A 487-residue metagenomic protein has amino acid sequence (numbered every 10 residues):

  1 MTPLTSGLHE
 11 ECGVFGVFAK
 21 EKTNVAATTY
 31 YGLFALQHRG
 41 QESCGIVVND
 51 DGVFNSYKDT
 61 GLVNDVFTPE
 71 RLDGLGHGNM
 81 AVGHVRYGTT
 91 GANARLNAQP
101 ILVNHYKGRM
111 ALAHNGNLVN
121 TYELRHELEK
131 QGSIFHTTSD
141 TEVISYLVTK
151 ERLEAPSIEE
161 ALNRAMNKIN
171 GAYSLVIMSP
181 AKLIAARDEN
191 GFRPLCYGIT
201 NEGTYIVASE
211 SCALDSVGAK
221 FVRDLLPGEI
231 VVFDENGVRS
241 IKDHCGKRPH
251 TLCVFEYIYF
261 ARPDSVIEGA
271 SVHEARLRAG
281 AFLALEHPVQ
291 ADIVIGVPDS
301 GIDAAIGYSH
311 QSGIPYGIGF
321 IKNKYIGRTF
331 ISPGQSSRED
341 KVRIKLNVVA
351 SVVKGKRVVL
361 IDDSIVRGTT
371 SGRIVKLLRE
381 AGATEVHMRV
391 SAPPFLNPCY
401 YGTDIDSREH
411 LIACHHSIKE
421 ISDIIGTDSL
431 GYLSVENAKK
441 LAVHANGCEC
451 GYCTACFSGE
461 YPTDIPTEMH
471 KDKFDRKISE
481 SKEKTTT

Functional and structural regions predicted by a protein language model:
M1-P227, V232-A291, V297, E385 (+1 more regions): Conserved short alpha-helical segments that host acidic/polar catalytic motifs at enzyme active sites
T89-T90, N120, I184, F192-R193 (+7 more regions): Flexible loop/turn segments at secondary-structure boundaries
A113, M178, A186-R187, G198 (+12 more regions): Generic beta-strand/beta-sheet core signal
S133, E154-A155, P288-D292, H310-G317 (+2 more regions): Secondary-structure transition/capping motifs at alpha-helix termini and the adjoining loop/turn into the next element
T137, E142-S145, Y316-G327, I424-A442: A conserved beta-strand->alpha-helix junction
R164, C212-A213, K220-F221, L225-E229 (+4 more regions): Phosphate/diphosphate-binding loops
M166, A181, G218-D224, K376-T487: PRPP-dependent phosphoribosyltransferase catalytic core
G313-V358, G368-T369, N397-G402, D406: Short, glycine/charge-rich flexible loops or terminal/linker lids adjacent to PRPP-binding catalytic cores
